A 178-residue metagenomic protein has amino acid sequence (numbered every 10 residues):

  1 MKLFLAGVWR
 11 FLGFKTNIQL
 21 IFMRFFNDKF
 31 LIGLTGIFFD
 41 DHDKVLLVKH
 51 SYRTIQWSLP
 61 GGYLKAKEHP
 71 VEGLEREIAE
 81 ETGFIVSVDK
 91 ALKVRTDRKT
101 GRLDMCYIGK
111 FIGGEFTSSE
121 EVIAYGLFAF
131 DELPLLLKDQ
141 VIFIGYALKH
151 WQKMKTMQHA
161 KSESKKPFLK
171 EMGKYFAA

Functional and structural regions predicted by a protein language model:
M1-T35: Acidic, metal-coordinating catalytic segment for phosphate/diphosphate chemistry, firing primarily on the Nudix
D28, S51, R95-K99: A short beta-turn/loop motif at secondary-structure boundaries
F30, I55, G101-L103: Residue-level preference for beta-strand/loop junctions
F38-F39, L47, G109, L127: Conserved hydrophobic "DFG−1" position in protein kinase catalytic cores
D40, K44-E80: Conserved Nudix-box catalytic region and its N-terminal flanking loop in Nudix hydrolases and closely related
D41, A91-T96: Residue-level recognition of beta-strand microenvironments
L64-S87, R95-H150, F176-A178: Unchanged
Y146-A178: Charged phosphate-binding loop/patch that engages nucleotide di/tri-phosphates or the phosphate backbone of nucleic
